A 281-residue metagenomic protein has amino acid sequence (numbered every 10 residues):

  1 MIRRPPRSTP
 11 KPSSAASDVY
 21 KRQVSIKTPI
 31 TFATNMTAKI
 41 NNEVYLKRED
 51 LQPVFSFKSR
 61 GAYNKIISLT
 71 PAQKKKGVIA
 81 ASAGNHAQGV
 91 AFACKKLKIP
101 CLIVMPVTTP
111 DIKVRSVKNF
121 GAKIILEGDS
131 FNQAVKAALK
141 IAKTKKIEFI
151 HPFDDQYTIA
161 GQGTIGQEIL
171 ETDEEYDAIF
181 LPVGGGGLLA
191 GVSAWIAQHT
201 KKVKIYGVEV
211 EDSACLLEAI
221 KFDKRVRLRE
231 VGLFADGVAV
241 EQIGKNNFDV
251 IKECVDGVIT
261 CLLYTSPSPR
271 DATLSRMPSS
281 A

Functional and structural regions predicted by a protein language model:
M1-I2: Right-handed beta-helix
P5-Y20, P267-D271, R276: Short, small-residue-biased leader/transition segments that mark boundaries at the very start of proteins
S17-S266, R270: PLP-dependent amino-acid enzyme catalytic core
M277-A281: Hydrophobic alpha-helical segments, chiefly the membrane-spanning helices and signal/signal-anchor peptides
